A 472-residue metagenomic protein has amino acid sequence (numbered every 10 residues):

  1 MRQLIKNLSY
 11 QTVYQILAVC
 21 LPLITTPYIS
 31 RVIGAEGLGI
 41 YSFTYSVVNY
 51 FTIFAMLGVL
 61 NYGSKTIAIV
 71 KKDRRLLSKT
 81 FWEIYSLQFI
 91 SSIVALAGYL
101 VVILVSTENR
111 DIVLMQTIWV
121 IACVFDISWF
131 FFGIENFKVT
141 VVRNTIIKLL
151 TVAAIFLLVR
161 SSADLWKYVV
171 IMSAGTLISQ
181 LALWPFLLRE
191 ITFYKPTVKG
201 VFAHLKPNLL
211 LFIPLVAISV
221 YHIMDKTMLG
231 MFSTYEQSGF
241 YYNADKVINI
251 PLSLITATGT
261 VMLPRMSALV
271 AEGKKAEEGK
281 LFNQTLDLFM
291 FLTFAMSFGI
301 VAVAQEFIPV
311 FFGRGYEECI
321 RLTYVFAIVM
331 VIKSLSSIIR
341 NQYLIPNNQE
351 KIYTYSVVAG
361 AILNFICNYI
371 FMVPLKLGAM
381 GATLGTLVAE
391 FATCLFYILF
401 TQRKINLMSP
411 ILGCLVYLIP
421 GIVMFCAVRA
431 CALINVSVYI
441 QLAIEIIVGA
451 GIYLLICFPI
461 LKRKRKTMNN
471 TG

Functional and structural regions predicted by a protein language model:
Q3-L60, L96, V152, M172 (+2 more regions): Signature of the first transmembrane helix
L4, K138-V141, L165-M172, L181-H222 (+4 more regions): Interhelical loop/hinge segments that connect adjacent transmembrane helices in multipass membrane
T26-F51, L165, A203-L211, L229-L252 (+4 more regions): Interfacial/gating helices of multi-pass transporter permease domains
P27, A55-K72, A244, I248-L286 (+2 more regions): Helix-loop junctions and terminal segments of transmembrane helices in multi-pass membrane transport/translocation
S30-L38, V105-R110, I134-Q180, K351-Y353 (+3 more regions): Membrane-interface helix-loop junctions in multi-pass transport and translocation proteins
G63, W129-K138, V159-R160, T176-V198 (+3 more regions): C-terminal transmembrane helix end/exit motif
V102-W119, I300-V331, K376: Interfacial segments at transmembrane-helix termini and the short loops linking adjacent helices
V120-N144, I328-A359, T401: Membrane-interface junctions at transmembrane-helix termini in multi-pass inner-membrane proteins
